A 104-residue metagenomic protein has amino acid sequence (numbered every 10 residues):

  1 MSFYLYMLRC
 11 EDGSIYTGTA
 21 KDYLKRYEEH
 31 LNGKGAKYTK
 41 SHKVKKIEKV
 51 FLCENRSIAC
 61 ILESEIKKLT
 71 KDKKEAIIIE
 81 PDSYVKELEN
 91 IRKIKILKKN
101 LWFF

Functional and structural regions predicted by a protein language model:
M1-G35, I47-V50, C60-K67, P81-F104: GIY-YIG nuclease catalytic motif and its immediate N-terminal context
K37-H42: C-terminal alpha-helical interaction appendages
E54: Phosphate- and other anionic-substrate recognition elements at nucleic-acid/protein interfaces
D72-I78: A short, polar/charged loop-to-alpha-helix boundary motif
